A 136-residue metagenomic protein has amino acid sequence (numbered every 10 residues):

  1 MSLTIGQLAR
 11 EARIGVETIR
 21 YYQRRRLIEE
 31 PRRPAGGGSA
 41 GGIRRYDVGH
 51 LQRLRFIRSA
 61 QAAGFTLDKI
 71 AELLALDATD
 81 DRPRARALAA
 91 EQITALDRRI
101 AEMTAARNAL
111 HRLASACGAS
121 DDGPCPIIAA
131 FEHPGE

Functional and structural regions predicted by a protein language model:
M1-A75: Basic helix-turn-helix/winged-helix DNA-binding cores and closely related short helical interaction motifs
L73-T79, P83: Short, helix-capping/interhelical loops that line the mouth of catalytic, cofactor-, or ligand-binding pockets
D81-E136: C-terminal regulatory/oligomerization modules of transcriptional regulators
